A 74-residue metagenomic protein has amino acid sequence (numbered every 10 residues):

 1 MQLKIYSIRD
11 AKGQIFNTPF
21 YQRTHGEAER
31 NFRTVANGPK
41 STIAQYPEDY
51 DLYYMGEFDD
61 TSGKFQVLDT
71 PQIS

Functional and structural regions predicted by a protein language model:
M1-I15: Short aromatic-glycine-(Arg/Gly/Cys) micro-motifs in beta-strand/loop hairpins
I15-T24: A short, exposed loop/beta-hairpin motif centered on an aromatic-Gly-Thr core
R23-A44: A short, charged, amphipathic alpha-helix used as a generic interaction element across diverse proteins
N37-S74: Short, mixed-charge low-complexity intrinsically disordered segments
